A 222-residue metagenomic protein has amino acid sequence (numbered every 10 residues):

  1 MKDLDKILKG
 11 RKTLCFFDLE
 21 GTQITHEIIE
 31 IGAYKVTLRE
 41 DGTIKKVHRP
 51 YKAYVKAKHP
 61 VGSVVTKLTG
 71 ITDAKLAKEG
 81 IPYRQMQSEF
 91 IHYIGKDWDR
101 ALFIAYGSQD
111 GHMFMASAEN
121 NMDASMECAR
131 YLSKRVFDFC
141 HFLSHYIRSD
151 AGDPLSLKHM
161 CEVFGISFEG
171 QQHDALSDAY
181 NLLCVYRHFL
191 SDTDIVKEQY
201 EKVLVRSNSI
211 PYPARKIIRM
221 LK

Functional and structural regions predicted by a protein language model:
M1-D3, S88-H92: A generic local structural motif
M1-L14: N-terminal accessory regions of nucleic-acid-interacting proteins
K6-I7, Q23, T43: Generic marker of residues within folded, mature protein domains
K12, H26-T69, I94-K222: Metal-dependent phosphoesterase core characteristic of DEDDh/y 3'-5' exonuclease domains
F17-L19, V36: Broad, structure-driven detector of short, well-ordered beta-strand segments within folded domains
L19-H26: Short acidic, Gly/Ser-rich segments with clustered Asp/Glu that frequently serve as metal-coordination loops in enzyme
L68-F90: Metal-dependent phosphoesterase signature
